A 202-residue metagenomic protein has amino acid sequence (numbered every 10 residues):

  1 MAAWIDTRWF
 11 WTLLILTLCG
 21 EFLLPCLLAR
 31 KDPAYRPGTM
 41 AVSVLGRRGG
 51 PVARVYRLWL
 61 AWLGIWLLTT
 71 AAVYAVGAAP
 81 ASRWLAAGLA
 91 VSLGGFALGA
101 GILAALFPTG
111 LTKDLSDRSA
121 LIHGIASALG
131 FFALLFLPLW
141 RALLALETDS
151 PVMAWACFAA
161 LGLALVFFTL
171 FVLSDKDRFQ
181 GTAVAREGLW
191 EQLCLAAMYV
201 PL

Functional and structural regions predicted by a protein language model:
A2-Y35, A41, L45, G49-L202: Hydrophobic, aromatic-enriched alpha-helical segments typical of multi-pass transmembrane helices
